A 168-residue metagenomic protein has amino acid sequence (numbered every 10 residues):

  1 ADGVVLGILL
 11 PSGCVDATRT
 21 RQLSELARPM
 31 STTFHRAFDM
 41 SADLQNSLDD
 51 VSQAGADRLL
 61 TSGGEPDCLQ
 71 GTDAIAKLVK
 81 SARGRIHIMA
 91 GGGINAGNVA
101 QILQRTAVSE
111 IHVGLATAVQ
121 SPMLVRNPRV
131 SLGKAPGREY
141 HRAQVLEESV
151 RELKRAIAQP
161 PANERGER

Functional and structural regions predicted by a protein language model:
A1-V5, G55, R129-L132: Short, basic/glycine-rich phosphate-binding loops at helix/coil junctions that contact nucleotide phosphates
V4-L6, T32-R36, L59-T61, I86-G92 (+1 more regions): Hydrophobic faces of well-ordered beta-strands that scaffold small-molecule active sites in alpha/beta enzyme cores
I8-R28, S41-S47, E65-S81, G97-Q101 (+1 more regions): Active-site-adjacent beta->alpha loops and helix N-cap segments on the catalytic face of soluble alpha/beta enzymes
C14-R36, T72-N95, G137-P160: Alpha-helix-loop-beta-strand connector modules within alpha/beta enzyme cores
L23-L26, M30-T32, S47-L59: Compact, aliphatic and Gly/Pro-tolerant "microcore" segments centered on a short helix or tight beta-hairpin and their
D39, M89, V108-Q144, S149: Active-site pocket-lining/capping segments in soluble small-molecule metabolic enzymes
A42-A54, L78-K80, I88-A90, I94-V113: Catalytic cores of alpha/beta
N163-R168: Short, low-complexity, charge-dense intrinsically disordered segments
